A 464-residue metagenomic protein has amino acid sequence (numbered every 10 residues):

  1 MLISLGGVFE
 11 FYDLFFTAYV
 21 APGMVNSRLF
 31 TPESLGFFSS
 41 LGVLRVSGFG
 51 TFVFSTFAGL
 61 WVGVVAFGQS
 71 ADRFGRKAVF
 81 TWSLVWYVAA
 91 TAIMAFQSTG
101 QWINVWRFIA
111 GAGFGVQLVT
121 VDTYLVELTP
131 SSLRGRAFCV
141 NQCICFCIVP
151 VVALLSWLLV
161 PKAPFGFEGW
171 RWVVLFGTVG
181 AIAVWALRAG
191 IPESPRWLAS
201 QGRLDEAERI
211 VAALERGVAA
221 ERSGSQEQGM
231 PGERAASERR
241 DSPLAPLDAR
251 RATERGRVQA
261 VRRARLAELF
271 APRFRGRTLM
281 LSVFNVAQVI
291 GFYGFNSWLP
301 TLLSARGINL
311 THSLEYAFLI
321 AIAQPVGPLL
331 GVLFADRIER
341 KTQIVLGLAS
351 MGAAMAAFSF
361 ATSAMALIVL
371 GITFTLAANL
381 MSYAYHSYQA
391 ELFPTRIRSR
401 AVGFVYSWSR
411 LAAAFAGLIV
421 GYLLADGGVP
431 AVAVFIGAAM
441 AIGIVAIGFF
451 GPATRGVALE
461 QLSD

Functional and structural regions predicted by a protein language model:
M1-D464: Transmembrane-helix signature of 12-pass secondary carriers
